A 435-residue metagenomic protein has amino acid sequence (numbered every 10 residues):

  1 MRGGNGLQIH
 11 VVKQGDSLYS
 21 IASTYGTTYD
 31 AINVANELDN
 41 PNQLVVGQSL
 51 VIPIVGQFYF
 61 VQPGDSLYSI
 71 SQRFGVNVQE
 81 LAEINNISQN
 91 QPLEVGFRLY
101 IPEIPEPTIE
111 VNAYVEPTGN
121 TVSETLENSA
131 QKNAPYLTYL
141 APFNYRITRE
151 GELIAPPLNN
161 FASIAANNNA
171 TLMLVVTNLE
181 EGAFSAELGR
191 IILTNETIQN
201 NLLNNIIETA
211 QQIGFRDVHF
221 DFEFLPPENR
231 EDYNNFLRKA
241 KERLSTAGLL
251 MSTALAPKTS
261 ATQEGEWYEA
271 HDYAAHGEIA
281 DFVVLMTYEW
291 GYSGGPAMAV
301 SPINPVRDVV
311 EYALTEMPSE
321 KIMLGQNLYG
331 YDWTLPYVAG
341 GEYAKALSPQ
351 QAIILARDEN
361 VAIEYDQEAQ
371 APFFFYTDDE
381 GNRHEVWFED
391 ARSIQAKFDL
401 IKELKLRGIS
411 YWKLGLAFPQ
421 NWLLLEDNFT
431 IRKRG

Functional and structural regions predicted by a protein language model:
M1-Y25, Q48-G75, L99: Primarily a LysM-type cell-wall glycan-binding module
I104-N201: Glycan-recognition patch characteristic of GH18 chitinases/ENGases and related GlcNAc/peptidoglycan-binding proteins
V111-V115, T138-P142, L172-V176, V218-F220 (+4 more regions): Hydrophobic faces of well-ordered beta-strands that scaffold small-molecule active sites in alpha/beta enzyme cores
T125-T148, N205-V218, L400-I409: Catalytic domains of carbohydrate-active enzymes, especially glycoside hydrolases
R149-L153, E231-N235, K239-A356: Substrate-binding surface in catalytic domains of secreted glycosidases
N178-F184, L188-G189, G330-K397, F429-G435: Glycan-binding loop/region signatures in secreted carbohydrate-active enzymes
L203-D232, F282-P296: Active-site groove signature of glycoside hydrolases
K397, E403-G435: Acidic/aromatic/glycine-rich contiguous surface patches that form carbohydrate-binding/processing clefts and analogous
